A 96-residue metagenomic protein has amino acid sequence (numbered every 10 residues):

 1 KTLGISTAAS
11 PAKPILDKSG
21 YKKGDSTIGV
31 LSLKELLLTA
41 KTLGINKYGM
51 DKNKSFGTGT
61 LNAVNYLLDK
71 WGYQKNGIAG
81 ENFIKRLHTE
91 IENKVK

Functional and structural regions predicted by a protein language model:
L3-S19, R86-K96: Intrinsically disordered, low-complexity Ser/Thr-rich linker and spacer segments in cell-wall-related proteins
D17-T89: Short acidic, glycine/serine/threonine-rich helix-capping segments at coil-helix boundaries
